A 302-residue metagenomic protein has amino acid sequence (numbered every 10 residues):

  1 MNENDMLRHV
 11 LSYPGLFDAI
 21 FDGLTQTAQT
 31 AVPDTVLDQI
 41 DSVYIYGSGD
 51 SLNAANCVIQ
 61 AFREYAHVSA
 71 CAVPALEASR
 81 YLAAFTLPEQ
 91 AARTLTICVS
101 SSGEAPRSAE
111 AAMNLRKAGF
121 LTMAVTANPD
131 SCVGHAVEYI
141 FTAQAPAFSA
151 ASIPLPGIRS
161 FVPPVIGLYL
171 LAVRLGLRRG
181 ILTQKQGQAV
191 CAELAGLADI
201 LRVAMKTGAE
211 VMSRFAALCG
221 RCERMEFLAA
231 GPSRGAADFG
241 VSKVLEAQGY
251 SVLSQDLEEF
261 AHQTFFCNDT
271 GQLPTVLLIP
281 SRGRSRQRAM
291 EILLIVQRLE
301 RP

Functional and structural regions predicted by a protein language model:
N2-N4, R8-D41, Y139-F141, A147-P274: Active-site phosphate/pyrophosphate-binding segments
D38-A189, E193-G196, G271-P302: Glycine-rich phosphate-binding loops that contact phosphosugars or nucleotide phosphates
